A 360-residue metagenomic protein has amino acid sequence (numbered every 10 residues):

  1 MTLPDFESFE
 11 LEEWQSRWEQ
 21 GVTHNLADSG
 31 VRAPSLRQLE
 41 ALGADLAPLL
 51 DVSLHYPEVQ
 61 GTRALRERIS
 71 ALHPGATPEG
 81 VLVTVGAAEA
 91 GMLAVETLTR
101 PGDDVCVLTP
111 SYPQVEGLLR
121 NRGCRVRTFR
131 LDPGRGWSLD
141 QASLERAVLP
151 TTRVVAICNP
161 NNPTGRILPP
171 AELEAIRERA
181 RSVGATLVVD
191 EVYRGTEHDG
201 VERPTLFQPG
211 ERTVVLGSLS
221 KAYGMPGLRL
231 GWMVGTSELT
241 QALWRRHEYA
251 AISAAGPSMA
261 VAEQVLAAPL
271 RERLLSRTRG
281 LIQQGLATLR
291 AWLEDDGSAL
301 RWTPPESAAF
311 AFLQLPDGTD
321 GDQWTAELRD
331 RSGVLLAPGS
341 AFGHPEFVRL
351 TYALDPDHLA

Functional and structural regions predicted by a protein language model:
T2-G86, L93, L266-A268: N-terminal small-domain helix-loop-helix segment of the aminotransferase-like
L26, N159-N162: Flexible low-complexity scaffold tracts in large eukaryotic assembly proteins
A27, E263, R279-R290, R301-L315: Conserved glycine-rich beta-strand-loop-beta hairpin in the small C-terminal domain of fold type I
G75, A326-L336, S340-A360: PLP-dependent enzyme catalytic core of the Aspartate aminotransferase-like
T97-I157, P170: PLP-dependent aminotransferase-like
V107, T128, A156, V189 (+2 more regions): Hydrophobic residues in well-ordered beta-strands that form the structural core
R120, R127, S138-T151, P163-L187 (+2 more regions): Active-site pre-lysine segment of PLP-dependent enzymes
P209-Q283, A287-R290: Conserved core segment of the aminotransferase class I/II
